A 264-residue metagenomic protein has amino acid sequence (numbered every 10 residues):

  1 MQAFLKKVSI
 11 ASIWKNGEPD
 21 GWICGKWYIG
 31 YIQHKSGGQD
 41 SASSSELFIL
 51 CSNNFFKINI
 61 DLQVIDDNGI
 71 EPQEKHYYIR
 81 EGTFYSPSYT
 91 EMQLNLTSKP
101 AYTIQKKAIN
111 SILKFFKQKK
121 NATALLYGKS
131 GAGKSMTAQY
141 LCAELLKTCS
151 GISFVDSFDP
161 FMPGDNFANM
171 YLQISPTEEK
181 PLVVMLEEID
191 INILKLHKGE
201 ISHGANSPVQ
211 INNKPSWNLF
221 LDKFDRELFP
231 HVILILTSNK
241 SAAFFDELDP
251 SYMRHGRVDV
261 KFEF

Functional and structural regions predicted by a protein language model:
M1-I32: Short Lys/Arg-enriched alpha/beta "domain-start" segment
L62-K106: Charged, amphipathic alpha-helical linker segments immediately N-terminal to NTP-binding catalytic cores
Q105-Q118: Pre-Walker A adenine-sensing motif
K119-A138: Walker A/P-loop nucleotide-binding motif
L146-E179: Short glycine-rich substrate-engagement loop in P-loop NTPases that contacts/grips substrate
M185-E187, H231-N239: Structural recognition of the conserved hydrophobic beta-strand(s) that form the central parallel beta-sheet of P-loop
K198-P230: Substrate-gripping "pore-loop 1 plus following alpha2 helix"
E247-F264: A short helix-turn-beta junction within AAA+ P-loop NTPase domains corresponding to the substrate/partner-engaging
